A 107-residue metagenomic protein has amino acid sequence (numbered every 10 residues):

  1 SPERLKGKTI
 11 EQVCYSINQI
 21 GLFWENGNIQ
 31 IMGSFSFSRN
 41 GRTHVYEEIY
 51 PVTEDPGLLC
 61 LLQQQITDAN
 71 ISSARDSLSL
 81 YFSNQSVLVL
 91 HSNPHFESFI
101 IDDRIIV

Functional and structural regions predicted by a protein language model:
S1-V107: Surface-exposed, interaction-prone regions used to assemble/regulate multi-protein complexes
